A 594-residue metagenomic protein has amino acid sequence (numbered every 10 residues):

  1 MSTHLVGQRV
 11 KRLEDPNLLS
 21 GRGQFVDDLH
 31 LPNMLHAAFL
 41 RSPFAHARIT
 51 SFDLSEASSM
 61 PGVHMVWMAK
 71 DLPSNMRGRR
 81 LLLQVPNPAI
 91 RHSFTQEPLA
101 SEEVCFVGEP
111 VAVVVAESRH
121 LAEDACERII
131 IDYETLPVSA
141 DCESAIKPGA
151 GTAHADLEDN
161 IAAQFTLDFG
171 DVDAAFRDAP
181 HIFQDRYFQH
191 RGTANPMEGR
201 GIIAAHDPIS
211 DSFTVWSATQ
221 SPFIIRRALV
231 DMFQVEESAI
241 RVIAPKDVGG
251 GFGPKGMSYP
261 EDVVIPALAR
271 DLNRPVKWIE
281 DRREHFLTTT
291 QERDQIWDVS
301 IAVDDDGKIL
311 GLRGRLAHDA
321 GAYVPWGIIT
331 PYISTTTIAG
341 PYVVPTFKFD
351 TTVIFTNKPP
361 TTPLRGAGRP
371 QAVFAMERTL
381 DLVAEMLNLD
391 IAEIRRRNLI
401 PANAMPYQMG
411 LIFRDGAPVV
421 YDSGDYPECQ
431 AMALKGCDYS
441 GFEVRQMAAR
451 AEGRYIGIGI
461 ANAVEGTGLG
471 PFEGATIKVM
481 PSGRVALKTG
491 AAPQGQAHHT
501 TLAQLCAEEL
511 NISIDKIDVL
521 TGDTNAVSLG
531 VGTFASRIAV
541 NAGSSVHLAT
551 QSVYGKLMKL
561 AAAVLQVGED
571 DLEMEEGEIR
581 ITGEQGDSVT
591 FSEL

Functional and structural regions predicted by a protein language model:
M1-A162, D271: Flexible, low-hydrophobicity surface segments
S2-T3, S74, F94, L121-D141 (+7 more regions): Gly/Pro-rich active-site capping loops and adjacent beta-alpha segments that organize cofactor/substrate pockets
H36-S42, P137, A163, D178-Q189 (+1 more regions): Short amphipathic
R77-L81, V235-T289, I329-P331, T336 (+2 more regions): Active-site rim segments in enzyme catalytic domains, especially the processed small/beta chain of N-terminal
P86-L121, F252-D305, T361-M386, F413-D438 (+2 more regions): Glycine-rich and small/hydrophobic secondary-structure elements
F176-Q184, F188-T193, R396-K478: Accessory "access/gating" subregions that flank catalytic or transport cores
I202, I209-S212, A218-I243: A conserved hydrophobic secondary-structure block that centers on an alpha-helix together with its immediately flanking
